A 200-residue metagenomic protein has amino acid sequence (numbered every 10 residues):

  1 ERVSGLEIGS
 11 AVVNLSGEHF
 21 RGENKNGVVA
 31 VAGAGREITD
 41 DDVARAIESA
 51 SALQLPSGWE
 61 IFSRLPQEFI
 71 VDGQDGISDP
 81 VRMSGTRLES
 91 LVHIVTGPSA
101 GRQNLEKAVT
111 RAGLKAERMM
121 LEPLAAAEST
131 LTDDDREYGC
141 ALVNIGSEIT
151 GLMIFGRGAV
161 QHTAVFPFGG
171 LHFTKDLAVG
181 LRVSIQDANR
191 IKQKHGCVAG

Functional and structural regions predicted by a protein language model:
E1-L142, A159-Q161, S184-G200: Nucleotide/phosphate-binding catalytic cleft detector across ATP-hydrolyzing and phosphate-transferring enzymes
L15-S16, L142-I149, F155-G158, P167-L171: A short acidic Gly-Thr/Ser loop motif
N104, H172-F173: Short Gly/charged-rich anion-binding patches and loops
T163-V165: Residue-level detector of high-confidence beta-strand sites
